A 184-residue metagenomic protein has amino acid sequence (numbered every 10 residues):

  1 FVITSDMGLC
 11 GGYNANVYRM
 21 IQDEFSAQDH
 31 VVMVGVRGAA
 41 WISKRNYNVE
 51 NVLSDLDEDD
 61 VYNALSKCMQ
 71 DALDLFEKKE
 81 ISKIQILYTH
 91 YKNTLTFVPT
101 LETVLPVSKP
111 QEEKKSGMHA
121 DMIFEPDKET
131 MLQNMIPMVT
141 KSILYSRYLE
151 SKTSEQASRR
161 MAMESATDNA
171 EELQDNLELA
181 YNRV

Functional and structural regions predicted by a protein language model:
F1-V184: C-terminal beta-strand-loop-alpha-helix "lid" module of Rossmann-like NAD(P)-dependent dehydrogenases
